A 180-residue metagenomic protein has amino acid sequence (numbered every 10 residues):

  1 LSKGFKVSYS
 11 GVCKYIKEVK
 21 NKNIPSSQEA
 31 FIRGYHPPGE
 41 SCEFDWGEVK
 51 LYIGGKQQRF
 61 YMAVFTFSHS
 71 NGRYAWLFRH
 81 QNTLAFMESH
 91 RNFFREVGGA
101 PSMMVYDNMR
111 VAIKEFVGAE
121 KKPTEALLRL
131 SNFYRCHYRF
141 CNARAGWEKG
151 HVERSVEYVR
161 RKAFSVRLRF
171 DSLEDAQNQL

Functional and structural regions predicted by a protein language model:
S2-K14: Short, basic interhelical loop/turn and adjoining N-cap of the next helix at nucleic-acid- or acidic-partner-contacting
K3-K6, K22-N23, F93-S102, F133-H137: Secondary-structure transition/capping motifs at alpha-helix termini and the adjoining loop/turn into the next element
F5-V7, R79, E120, F164-L173: Short, polar/flexible loop-turn hinges at active-site or ligand-entry regions and domain interfaces
S10, K17-R73, Q81-E88: Mobile-element integrase/transposase regions, centering on the N-terminal DNA-binding/Zn-coordinating module
A75-M103: Active-site beta-loop-alpha junctions of metal-dependent nucleic acid enzymes, especially the RNase H-like/DDE
A100-A119: Acidic/histidine-rich, metal-coordinating catalytic segments
A119-Y138: Two-metal-ion acidic nuclease core segments, chiefly of the RNase H-like superfamily
R135-L180: Charged alpha-helix within mobile-element recombinases
